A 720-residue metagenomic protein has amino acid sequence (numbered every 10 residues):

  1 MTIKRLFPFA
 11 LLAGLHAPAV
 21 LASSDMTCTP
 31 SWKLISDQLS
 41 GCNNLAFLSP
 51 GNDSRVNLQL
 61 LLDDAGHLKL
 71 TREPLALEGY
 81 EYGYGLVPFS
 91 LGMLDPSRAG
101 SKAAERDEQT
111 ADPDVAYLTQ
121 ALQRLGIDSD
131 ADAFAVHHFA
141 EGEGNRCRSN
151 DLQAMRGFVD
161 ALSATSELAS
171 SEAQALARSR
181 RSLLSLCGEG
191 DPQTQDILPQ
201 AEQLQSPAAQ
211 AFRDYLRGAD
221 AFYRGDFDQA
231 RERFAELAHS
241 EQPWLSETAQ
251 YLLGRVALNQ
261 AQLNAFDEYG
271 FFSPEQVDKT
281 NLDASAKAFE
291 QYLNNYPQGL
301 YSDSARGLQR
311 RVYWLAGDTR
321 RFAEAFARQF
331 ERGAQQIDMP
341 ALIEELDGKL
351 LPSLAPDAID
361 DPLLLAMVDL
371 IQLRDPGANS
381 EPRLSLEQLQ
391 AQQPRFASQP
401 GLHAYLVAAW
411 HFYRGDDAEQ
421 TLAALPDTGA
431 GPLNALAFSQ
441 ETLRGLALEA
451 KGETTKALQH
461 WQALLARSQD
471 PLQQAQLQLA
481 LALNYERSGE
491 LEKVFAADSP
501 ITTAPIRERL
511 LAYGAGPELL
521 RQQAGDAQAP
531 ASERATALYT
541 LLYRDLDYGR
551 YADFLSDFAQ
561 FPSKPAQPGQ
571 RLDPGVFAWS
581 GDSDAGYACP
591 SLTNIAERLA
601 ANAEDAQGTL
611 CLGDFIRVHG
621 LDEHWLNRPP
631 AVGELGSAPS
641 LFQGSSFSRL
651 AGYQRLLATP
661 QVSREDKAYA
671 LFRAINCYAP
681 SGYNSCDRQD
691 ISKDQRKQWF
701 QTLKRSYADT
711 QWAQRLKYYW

Functional and structural regions predicted by a protein language model:
K4-L6, L21-F227, S240-W720: Alpha-helical solenoid repeat scaffolds
F7-L12: Sec-dependent N-terminal signal peptides
H16-A19: N-terminal signal peptide c-region/cleavage motif recognized by signal peptidases
E236: Surface-exposed, Lys/Arg-rich phosphate-binding patches that contact polyanionic backbones
